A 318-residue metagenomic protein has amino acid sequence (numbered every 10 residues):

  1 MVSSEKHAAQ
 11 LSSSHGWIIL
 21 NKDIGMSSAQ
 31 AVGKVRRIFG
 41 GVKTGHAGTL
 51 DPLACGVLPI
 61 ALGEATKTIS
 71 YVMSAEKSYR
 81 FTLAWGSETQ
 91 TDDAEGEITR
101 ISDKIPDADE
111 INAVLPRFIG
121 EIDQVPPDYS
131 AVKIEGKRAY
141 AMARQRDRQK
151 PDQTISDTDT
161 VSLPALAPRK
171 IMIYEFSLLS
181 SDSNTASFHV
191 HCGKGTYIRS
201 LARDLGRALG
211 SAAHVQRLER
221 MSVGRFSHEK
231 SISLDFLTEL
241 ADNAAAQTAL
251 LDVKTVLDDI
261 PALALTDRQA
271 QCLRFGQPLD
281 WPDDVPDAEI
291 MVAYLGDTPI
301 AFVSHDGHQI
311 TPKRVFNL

Functional and structural regions predicted by a protein language model:
M1-H46, L50, A54, V114-L115 (+2 more regions): Accessory RNA 3′-end/elbow-binding domains used by RNA modification enzymes
A9, Q145-L166: Intrinsically disordered, low-complexity terminal tails and inter-domain linkers enriched for S/T/G/P/D/E
K43-M73, D128-Y129, K137, A141: Glycine/acidic-rich beta-strand-loop module
I60, F81, G136, L201 (+2 more regions): Residue-level signal for inorganic ion chemistry
A65, Y71-P126: Acidic, low-complexity central loop/insert segments
A113, G120-R146: Long, charge-dense, solvent-exposed interaction surfaces that engage phosphate-rich ligands
A131, A143-R144, N184-R225: Pseudouridine synthase
A167-A186: Helix-hairpin-helix/helix-loop-helix acidic hairpins
